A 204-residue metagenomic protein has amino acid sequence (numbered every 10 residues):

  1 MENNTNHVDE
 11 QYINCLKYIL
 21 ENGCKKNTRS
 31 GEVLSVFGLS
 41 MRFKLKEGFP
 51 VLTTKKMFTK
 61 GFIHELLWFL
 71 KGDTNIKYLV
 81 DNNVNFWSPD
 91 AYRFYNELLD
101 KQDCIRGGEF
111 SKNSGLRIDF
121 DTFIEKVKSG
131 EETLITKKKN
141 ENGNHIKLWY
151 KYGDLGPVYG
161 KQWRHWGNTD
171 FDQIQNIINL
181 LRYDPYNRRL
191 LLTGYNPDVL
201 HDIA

Functional and structural regions predicted by a protein language model:
M1-A204: Terminal, non-catalytic protein-protein interaction segments that mediate quaternary/complex assembly
